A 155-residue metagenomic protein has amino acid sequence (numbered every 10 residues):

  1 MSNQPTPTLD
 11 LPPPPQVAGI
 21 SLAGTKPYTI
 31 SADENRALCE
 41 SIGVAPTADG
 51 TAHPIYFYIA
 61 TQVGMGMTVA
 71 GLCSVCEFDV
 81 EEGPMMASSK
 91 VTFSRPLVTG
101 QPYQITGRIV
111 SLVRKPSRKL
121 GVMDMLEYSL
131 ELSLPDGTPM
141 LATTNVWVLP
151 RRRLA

Functional and structural regions predicted by a protein language model:
S2-P15, F93-A155: HotDog/MaoC-like acyl-thioester-processing domains
S2-S88, L154: Hot-dog-fold acyl-thioester-processing enzymes
